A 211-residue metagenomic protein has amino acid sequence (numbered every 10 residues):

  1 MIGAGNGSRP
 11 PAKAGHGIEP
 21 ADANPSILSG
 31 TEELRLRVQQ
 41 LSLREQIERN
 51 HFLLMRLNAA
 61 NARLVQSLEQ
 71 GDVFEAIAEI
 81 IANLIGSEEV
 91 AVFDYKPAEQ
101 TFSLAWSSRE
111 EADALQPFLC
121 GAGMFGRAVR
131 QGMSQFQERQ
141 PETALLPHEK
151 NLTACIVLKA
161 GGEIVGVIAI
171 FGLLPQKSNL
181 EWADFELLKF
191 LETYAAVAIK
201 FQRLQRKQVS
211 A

Functional and structural regions predicted by a protein language model:
I2, K13-Q66, G71, L104 (+1 more regions): Signal-transmission linkers at sensory-effector interfaces
P25-E32, A160, N179-K200, R206-S210: Amphipathic alpha-helical "output/dimerization" segments
R56-L64, E69-E88, V92, M124 (+1 more regions): Amphipathic alpha-helical coiled-coil segments that mediate homodimerization and allosteric signal transmission
E79-A82, E89-Q116: GAF sensory/regulatory domain recognition with acknowledged cross-activation on helical regulatory dimers
F102, E111-S134: Acidic/proline- and glycine-rich, intrinsically disordered low-complexity segments that serve as regulatory linkers
S108-E110, V167-S178, D184: Short beta-strand-to-loop transition segments that serve as allosteric relay/switch motifs in sensory/regulatory domains
M124, Q131-C155, L173-L174, W182: Signal-transducing coupling segments at domain and membrane junctions
N151-A160, I164-A169: A short, aliphatic-rich beta-strand micro-motif
